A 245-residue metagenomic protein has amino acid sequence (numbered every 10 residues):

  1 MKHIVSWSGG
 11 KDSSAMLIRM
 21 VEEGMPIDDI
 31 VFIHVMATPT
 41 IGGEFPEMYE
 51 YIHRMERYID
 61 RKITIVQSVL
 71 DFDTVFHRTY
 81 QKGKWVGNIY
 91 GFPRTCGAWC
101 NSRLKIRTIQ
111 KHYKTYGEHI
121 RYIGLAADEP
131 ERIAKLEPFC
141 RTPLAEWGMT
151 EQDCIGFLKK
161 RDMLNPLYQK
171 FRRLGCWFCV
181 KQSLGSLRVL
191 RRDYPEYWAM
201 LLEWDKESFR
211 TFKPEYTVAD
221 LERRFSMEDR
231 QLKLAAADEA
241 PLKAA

Functional and structural regions predicted by a protein language model:
M1-A245: Nucleotide-activated chemistry modules centered on ATP-dependent adenylation/adenylyltransferase
